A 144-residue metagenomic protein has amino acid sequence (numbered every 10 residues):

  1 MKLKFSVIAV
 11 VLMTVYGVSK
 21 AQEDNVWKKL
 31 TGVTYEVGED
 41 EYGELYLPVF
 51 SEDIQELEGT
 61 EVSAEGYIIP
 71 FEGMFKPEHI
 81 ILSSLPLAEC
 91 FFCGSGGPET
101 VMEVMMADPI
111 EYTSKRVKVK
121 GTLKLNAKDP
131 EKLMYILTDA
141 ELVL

Functional and structural regions predicted by a protein language model:
F5-V15: Sec-dependent N-terminal signal peptides
K20-L144: OB-fold and OB-like single-stranded nucleic-acid-recognition modules and their adjacent interaction interfaces
